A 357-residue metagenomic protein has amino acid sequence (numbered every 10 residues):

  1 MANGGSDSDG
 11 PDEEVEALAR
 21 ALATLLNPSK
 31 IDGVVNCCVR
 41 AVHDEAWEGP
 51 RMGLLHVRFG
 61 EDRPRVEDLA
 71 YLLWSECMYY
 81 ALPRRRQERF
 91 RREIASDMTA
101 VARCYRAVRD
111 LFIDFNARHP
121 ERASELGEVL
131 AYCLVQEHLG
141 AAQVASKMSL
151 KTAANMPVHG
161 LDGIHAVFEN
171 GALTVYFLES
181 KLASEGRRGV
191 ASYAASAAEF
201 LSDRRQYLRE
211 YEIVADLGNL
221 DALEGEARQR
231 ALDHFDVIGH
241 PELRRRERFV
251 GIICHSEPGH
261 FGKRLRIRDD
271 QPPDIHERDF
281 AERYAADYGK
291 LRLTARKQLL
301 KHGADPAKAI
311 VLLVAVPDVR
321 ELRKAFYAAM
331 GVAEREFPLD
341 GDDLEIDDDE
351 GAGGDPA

Functional and structural regions predicted by a protein language model:
G10-R103: A structured, charge-rich N-terminal accessory region that forms the first stable segment of a protein and links
V108-Y132: A short, highly charged nucleic-acid-interacting micro-segment common to nuclease and nuclease-linked defense proteins
V135, G163-H165, T174-L182: Conserved catalytic cores of phosphodiester-cleaving nucleases, focusing on short active-site segments
L139-N155: A short acidic/basic microdomain associated with nuclease active sites
A142, V167-L173: Hydrophobic/aromatic-rich core segments of domains that either
M156-G160: A short, glycine/Asx- and small/polar-enriched loop/turn that sits immediately N-terminal to a beta-strand
A191-R278, E282-G289: Acidic, metal/cofactor-coordinating or nucleic-acid-engaging core segments within structured domains
R268-A357: Extended, charged low-complexity segments that frequently continue into or abut oligomerization scaffolds
